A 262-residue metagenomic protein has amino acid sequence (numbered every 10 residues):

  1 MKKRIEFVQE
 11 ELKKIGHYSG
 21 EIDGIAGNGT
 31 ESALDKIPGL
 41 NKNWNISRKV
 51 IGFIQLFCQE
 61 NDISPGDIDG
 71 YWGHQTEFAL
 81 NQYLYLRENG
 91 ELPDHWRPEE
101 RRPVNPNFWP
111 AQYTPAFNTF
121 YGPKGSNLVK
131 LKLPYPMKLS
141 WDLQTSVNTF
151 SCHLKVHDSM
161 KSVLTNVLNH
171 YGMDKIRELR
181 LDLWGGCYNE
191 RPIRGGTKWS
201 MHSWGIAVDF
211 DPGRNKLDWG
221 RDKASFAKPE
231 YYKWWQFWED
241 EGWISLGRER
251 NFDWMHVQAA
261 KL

Functional and structural regions predicted by a protein language model:
M1-T145, D158-D174, Y231-Q236: Cell-envelope/ECM-targeting effectors and their regulatory/trafficking segments
I25-S32, Y71-Q75, L179-R191, M255: Acidic helix-start/capping segments at beta-turn-to-alpha-helix junctions
G39-L40, N148, L217-R221: A short, structure-level motif marking secondary-structure boundaries and short turns
N43, C152, D222-A224: A generic structural signal for short
T149-H157: A short, highly charged nucleic-acid-interacting micro-segment common to nuclease and nuclease-linked defense proteins
L164-I206, K216-L217, I244: Active-site-adjacent loop/helix surface patches within enzyme catalytic domains that shape the substrate-binding cleft
G195-L262: Catalytic cores and adjacent binding grooves of peptidoglycan-active enzymes
